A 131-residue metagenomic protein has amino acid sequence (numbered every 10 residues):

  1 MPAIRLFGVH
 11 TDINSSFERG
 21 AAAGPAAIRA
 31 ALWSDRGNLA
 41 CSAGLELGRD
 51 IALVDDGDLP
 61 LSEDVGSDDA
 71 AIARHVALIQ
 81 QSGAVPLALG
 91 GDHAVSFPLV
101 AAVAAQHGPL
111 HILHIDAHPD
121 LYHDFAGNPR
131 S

Functional and structural regions predicted by a protein language model:
M1-S131: Conserved alpha-helical scaffold segments that buttress catalytic/binding sites
